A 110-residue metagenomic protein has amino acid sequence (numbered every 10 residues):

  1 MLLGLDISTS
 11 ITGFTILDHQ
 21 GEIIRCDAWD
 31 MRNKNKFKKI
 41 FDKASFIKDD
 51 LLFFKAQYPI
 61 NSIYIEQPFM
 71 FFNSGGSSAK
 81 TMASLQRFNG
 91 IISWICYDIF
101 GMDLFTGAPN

Functional and structural regions predicted by a protein language model:
M1-N110: Phosphate- and other anionic-substrate recognition elements at nucleic-acid/protein interfaces
